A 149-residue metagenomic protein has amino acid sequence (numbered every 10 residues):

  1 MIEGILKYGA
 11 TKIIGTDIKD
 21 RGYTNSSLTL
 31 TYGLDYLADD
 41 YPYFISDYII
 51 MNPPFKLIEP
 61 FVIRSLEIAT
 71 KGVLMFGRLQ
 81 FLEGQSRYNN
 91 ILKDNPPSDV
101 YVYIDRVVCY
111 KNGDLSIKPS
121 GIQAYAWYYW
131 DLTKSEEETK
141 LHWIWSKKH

Functional and structural regions predicted by a protein language model:
M1-H149: Class I S-adenosyl-L-methionine-dependent methyltransferase catalytic core
